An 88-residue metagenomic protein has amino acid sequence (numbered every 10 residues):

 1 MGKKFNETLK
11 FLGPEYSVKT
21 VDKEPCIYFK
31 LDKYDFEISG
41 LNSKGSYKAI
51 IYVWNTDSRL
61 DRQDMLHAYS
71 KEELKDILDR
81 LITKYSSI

Functional and structural regions predicted by a protein language model:
M1-D32, Y52-E72, K84-I88: Negatively charged, low-complexity tracts enriched in Asp/Glu with abundant Ser/Thr
Y34-T56: A short, structured beta-strand/loop element
